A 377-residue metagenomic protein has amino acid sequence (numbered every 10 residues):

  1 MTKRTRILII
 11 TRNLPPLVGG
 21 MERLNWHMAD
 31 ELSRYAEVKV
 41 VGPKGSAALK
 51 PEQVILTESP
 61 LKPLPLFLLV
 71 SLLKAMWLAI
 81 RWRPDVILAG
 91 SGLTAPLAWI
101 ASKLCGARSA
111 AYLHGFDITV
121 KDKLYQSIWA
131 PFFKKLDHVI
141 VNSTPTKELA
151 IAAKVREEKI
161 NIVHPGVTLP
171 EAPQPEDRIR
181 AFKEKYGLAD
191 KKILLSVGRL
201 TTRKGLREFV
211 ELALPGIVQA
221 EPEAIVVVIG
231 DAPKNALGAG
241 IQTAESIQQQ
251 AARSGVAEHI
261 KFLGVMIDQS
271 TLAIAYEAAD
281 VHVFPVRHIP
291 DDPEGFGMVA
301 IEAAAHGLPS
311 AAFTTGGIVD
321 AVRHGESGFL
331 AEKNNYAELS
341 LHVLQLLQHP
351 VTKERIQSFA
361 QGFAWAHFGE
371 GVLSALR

Functional and structural regions predicted by a protein language model:
L8-I10, L188-K204, V210, L214-P215 (+1 more regions): Conserved donor-binding/catalytic core segment of Leloir-type glycosyltransferases
Y35, N334, Q348-R377: A charged, aromatic-enriched C-terminal amphipathic alpha-helix characteristic of glycosyltransferases across folds
A89-A95: Short His-centered aromatic/hydrophobic patch
L136-K159, V167-A172: A short, active-site helix/loop in glycosyltransferases that binds the activated sugar's phosphate group
G230, A239-M266, S270: Nucleotide-activated donor-binding/catalytic signature segment of Leloir-type glycosyltransferases, i.e., the conserved
H259, V265, E277-D292, L308: Acidic donor-binding loop of glycosyltransferase active sites
A300-A305, P309-A312, V322: Short hydrophobic beta-strand element within catalytic cores of glycosyltransferases and related nucleotide-activated
R323-G325, F329-Y336, V343-P350: Conserved acidic donor-binding segment of nucleotide-sugar-dependent glycosyltransferases
